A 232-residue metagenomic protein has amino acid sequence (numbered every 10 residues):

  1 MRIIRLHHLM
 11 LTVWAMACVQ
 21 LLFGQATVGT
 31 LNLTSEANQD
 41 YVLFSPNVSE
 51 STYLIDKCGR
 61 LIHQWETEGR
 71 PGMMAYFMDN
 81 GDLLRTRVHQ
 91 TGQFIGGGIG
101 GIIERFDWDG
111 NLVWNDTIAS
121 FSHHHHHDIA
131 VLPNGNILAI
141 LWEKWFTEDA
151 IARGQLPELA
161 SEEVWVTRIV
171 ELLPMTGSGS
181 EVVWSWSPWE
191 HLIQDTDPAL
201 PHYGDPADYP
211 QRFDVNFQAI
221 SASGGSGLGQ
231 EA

Functional and structural regions predicted by a protein language model:
M1-L6: N-terminal secretory signal peptides that target proteins for export/translocation
H8-L21: Bacterial N-terminal signal peptides
G24-A232: Histidine-/acidic-rich catalytic cores in large beta-rich domains
